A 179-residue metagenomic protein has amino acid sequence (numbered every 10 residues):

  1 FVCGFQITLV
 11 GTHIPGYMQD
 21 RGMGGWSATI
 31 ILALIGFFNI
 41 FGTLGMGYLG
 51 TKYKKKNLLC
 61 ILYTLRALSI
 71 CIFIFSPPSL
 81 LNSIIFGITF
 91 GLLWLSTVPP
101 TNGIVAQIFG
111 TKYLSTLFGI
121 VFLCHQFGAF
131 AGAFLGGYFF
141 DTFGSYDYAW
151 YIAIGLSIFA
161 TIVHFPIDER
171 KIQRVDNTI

Functional and structural regions predicted by a protein language model:
F1-M46, V98, G132: Extracytoplasmic gate region of multi-pass secondary transporters
G25-W26, T111-V121: Loop-to-transmembrane helix entry/capping segments in MFS-fold secondary transporters and related SLC/MFSD carriers
T43-K54, F140-D141: Helix-to-loop junctions at the C-terminal end of transmembrane segments in multipass secondary transporters
N57-I72: Structural signature of the two symmetry-related core transmembrane helices
N82-S96: Hydrophobic core of transmembrane alpha-helices in multi-pass small-molecule transporters, especially MFS/SLC-type
S96-F109: Intracellular juxtamembrane helix-capping segments at the cytosolic ends of symmetry-related transmembrane helices
Y138-L156: A membrane-interface helix-boundary motif in multi-pass transporters
I154-I179: Multi-pass alpha-helical transporter architecture, strongest for 12-TM Major Facilitator/SLC carriers used
